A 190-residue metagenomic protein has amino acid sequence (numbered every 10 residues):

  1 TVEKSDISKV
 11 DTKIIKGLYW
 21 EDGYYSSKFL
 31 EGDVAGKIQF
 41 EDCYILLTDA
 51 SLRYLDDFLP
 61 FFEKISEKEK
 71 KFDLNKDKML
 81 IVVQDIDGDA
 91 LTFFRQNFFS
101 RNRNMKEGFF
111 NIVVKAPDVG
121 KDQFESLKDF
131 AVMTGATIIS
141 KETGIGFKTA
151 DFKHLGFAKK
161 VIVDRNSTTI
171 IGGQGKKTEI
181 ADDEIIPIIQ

Functional and structural regions predicted by a protein language model:
T1-Q190: Long, structured protein-protein interaction/assembly regions in large complexes
